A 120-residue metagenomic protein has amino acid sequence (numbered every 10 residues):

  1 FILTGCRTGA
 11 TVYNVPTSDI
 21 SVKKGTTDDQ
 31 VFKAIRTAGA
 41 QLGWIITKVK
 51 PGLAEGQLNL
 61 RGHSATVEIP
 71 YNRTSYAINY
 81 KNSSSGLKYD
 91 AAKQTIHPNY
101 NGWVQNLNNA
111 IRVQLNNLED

Functional and structural regions predicted by a protein language model:
I2-G5: C-terminal motif of bacterial Sec signal peptides marking the signal peptidase cleavage site
R7-D120: Ser/Thr-rich, low-complexity intrinsically disordered terminal regions
